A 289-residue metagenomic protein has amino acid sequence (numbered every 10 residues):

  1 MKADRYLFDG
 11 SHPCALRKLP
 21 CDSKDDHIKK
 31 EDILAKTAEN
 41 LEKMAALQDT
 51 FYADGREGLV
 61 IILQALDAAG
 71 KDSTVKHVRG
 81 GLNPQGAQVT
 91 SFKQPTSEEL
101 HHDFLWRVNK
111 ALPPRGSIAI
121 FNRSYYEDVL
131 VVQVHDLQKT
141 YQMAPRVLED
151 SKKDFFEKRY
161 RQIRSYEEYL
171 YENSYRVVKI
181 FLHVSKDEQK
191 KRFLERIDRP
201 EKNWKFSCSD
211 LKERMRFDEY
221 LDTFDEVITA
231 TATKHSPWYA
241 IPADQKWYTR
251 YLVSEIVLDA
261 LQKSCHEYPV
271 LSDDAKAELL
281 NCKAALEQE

Functional and structural regions predicted by a protein language model:
M1-E289: Flexible, compositionally biased loop and terminal segments
